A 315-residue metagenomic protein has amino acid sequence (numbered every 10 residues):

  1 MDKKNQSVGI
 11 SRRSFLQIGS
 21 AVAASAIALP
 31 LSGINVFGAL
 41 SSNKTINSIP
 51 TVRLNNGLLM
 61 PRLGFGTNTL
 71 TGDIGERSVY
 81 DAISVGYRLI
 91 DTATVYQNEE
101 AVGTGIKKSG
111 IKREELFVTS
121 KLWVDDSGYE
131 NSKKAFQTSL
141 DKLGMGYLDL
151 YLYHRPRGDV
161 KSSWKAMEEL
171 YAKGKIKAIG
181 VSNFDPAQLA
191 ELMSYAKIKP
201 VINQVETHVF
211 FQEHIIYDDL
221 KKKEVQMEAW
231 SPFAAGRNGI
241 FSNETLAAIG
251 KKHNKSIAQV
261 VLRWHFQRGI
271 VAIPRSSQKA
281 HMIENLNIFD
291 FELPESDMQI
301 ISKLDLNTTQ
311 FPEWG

Functional and structural regions predicted by a protein language model:
M1-S11: N-terminal secretory signal peptides
S11-A28: N-terminal export leaders
L31-L63, S296: C-terminal segment of N-terminal export signals and the immediately downstream linker at the start of the mature
N55, G103-K112, L140-G144, M193-A196 (+1 more regions): Acidic (Asp/Glu)-rich catalytic clusters
F65, I90, L148, I179: Glycine-centered flexible beta-alpha turn that most often forms the glycine-rich phosphate-binding loop
T71-A82, G128-K142: Short, acidic/polar
S132-L152, E169-K173: CE4/NodB-like, metal-dependent polysaccharide N-deacetylase domain that modifies extracellular/periplasmic N-acetylated
R155-G315: Beta/alpha (TIM)-barrel catalytic core signal, keyed to glycine-rich beta->alpha loops juxtaposed to Asp/Glu that bind
